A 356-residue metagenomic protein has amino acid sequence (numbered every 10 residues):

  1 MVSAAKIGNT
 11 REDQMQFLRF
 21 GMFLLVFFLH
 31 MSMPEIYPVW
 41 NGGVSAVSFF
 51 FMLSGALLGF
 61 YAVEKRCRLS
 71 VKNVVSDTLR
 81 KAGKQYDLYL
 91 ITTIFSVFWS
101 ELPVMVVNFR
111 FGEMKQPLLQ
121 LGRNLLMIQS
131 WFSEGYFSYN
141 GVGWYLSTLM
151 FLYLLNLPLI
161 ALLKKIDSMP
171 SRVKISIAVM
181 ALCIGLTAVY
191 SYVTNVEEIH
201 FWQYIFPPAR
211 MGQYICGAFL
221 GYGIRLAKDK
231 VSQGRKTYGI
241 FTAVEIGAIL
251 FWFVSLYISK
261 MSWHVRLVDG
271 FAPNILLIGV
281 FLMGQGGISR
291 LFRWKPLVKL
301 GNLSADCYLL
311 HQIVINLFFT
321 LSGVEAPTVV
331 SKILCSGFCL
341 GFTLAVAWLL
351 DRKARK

Functional and structural regions predicted by a protein language model:
M1-V189, K236, V298, L303-D306 (+1 more regions): Membrane-cytosol interface segments of multi-pass membrane proteins, especially ER/Golgi lipid-handling enzymes
E12-D13, E35-V47, G135-T148, S191-C216 (+4 more regions): Interfacial loop-to-helix transition and helix-capping segments at the boundaries of transmembrane helices
Y61, G223, L317: Residues that scaffold the ATP/ADP-binding catalytic core of kinase and kinase-like folds
A62-K65, L69, V193-I199, I288-W294: A cytosolic-side transmembrane-helix exit/cap motif
E64, L226-K228: Short helix-loop capping/hinge motifs at secondary-structure junctions, enriched in acidic/polar residues
P158, K174-G185, I215-I224, V244 (+1 more regions): Hydrophobic transmembrane helix bundles of membrane-integrated enzymes that assemble and modify cell-envelope
Y214, A218, G239-R355: Alpha-helical transmembrane segments of multi-pass integral membrane proteins
V231-Q233: Membrane-interface interhelical connector segments
